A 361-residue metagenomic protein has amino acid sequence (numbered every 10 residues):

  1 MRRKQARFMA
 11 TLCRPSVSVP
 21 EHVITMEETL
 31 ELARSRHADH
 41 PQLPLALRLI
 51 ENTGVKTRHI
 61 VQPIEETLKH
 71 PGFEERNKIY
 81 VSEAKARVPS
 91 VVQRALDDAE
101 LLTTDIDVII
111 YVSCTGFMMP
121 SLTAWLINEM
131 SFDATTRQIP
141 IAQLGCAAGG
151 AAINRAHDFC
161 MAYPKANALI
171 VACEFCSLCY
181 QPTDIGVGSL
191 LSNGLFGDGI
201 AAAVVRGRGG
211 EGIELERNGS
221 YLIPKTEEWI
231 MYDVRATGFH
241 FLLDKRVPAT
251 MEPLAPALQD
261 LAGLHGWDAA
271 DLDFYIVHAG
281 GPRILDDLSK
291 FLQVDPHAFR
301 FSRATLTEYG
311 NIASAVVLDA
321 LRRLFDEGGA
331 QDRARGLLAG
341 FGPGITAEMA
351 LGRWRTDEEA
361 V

Functional and structural regions predicted by a protein language model:
R2-S82, P182-A249, P256, D260 (+2 more regions): Condensing-enzyme catalytic core mediating Claisen C-C bond formation in acyl metabolism
C13-S16, V112, A142, A168-E174 (+2 more regions): Short beta-strand segments
V55-F132, Q138, Q143, A269-L285: Conserved beta-ketoacyl condensing-enzyme motif
V61, E83-A99, R155, I200 (+2 more regions): Short, well-ordered amphipathic alpha-helical segments that serve as non-catalytic structural scaffolds within diverse
I79, S90, A95-D97, M231-L306: A contiguous, well-structured pocket-lining segment that forms one wall/lid of small-molecule binding clefts in soluble
P89, C114-T115, S121, W125-N128 (+4 more regions): Claisen-condensing/thiolase-fold acyl-transfer catalytic domains that form or cleave C-C bonds in fatty acid
M118-A124, I170-L191, G219-A236, P282-K290 (+2 more regions): Active-site-adjacent elements of ketosynthase-type condensing enzymes
A134, I141, A151-R155, F175-G199: Active-site glycine-rich loop that binds ribose-phosphate moieties when present
